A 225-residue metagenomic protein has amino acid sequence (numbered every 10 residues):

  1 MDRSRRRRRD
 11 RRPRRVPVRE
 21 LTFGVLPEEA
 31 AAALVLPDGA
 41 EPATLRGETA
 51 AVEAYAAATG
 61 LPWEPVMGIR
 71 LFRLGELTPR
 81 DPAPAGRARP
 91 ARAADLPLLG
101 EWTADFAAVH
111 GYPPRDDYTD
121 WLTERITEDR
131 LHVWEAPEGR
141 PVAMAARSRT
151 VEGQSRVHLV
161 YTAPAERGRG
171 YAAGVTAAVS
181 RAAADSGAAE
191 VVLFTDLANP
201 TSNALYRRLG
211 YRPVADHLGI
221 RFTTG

Functional and structural regions predicted by a protein language model:
R7-A85, I220: Acyl-donor-binding surface of acyltransferase catalytic domains
R7-R11, E138-A143, T201: Glycine-rich acetyl-CoA-binding "A-motif" of GNAT/NAT acetyltransferases
E28-D38, H158-P164, G168-D185, N203-R208: Conserved acetyl-CoA-binding loop-helix of GNAT-fold acetyltransferases
A40-E48, A183-T195: Conserved GNAT acetyl-CoA-binding A-motif
R46-V52, L193-N203, I220-G225: Conserved beta-strand-loop-alpha-helix junction that forms the acyl-donor binding cleft
G60-E64, R207-D216: Conserved acetyl-CoA-binding loop of GNAT-fold acetyltransferases
L77-P113: Short amphipathic alpha-helix that is part of the acyltransferase structural core
P113-E138, V142-Y161: A conserved beta-strand-loop-helix scaffold within acyl/acetyltransferase catalytic domains
